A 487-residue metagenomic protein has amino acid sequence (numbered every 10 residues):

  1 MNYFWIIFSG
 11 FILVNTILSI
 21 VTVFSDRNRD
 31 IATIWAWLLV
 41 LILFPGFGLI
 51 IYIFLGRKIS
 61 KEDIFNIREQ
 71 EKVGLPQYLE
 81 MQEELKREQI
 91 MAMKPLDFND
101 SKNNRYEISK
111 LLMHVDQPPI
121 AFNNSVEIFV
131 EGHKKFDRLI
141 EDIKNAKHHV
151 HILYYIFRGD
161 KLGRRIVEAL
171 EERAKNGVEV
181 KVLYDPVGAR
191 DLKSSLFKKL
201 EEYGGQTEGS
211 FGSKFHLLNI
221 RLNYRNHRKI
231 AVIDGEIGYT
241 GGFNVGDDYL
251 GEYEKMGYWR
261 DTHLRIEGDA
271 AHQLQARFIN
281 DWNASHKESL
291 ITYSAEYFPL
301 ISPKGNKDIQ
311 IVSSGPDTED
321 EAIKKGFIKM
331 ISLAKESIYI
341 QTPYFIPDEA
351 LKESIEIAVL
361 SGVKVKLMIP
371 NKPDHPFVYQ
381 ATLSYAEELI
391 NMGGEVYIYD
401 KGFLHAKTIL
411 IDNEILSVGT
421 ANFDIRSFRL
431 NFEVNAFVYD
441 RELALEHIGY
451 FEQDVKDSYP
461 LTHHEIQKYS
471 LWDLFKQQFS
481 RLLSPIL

Functional and structural regions predicted by a protein language model:
M1-K324, K329, L333, P373 (+5 more regions): N-terminal localization/anchoring segments of enzymes in phospholipid and broader phosphate metabolism
T318, A322, T342, I346 (+2 more regions): A short glycine-/small-residue-rich loop at the edge of a beta-strand within enzyme catalytic domains
A334, Y344-V365, P370, H375: Helical hairpin unit composed of two closely spaced alpha helices linked by a short loop
S354-A358, S384, Q453: Short, solvent-exposed amphipathic alpha-helical segments in soluble enzyme and RNA/protein-processing domains
V363-L367, N371-F423: C-terminal structural cap/anchor segments
